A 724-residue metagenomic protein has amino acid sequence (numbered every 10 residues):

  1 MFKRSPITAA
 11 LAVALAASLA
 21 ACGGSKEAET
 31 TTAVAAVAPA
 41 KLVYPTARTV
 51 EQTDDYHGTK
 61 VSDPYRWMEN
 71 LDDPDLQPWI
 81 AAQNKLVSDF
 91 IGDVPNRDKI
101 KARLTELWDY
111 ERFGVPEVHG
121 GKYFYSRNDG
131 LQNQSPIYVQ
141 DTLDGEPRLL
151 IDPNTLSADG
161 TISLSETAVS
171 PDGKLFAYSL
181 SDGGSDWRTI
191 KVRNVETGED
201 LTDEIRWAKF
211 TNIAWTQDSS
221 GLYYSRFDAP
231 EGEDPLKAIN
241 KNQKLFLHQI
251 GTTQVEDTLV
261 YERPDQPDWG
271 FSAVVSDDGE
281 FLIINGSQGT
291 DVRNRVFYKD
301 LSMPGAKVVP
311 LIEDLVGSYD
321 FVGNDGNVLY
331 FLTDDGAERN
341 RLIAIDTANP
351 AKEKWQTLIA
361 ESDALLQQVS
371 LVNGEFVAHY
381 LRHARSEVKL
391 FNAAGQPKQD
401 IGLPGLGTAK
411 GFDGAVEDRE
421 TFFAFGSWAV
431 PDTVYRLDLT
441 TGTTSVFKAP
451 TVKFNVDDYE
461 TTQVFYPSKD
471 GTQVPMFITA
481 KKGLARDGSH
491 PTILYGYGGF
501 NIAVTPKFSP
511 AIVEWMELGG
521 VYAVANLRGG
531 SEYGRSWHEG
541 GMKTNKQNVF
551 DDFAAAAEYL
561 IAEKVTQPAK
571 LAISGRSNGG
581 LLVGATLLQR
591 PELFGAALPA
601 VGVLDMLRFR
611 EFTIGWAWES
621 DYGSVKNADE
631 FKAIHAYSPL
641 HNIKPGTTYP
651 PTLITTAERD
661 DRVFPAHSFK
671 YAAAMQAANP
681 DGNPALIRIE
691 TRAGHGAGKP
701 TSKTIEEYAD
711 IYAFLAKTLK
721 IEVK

Functional and structural regions predicted by a protein language model:
M1-R4: N-terminal secretory signal peptides that target proteins for export/translocation
I7-L11, S18-E420, G426-D432, R436-T441 (+3 more regions): Beta-propeller folds
N128, S287, D334, G426 (+3 more regions): Glycine-rich His-Gly loop
L143-D144, G183-S185, V195-E199, T216-S219 (+11 more regions): Secondary-structure transition/capping motifs at alpha-helix termini and the adjoining loop/turn into the next element
L149, K191, L259, P491-L494 (+2 more regions): Beta-strand segments within the central parallel beta-sheet cores of soluble alpha/beta enzyme folds
N154-S170, S179-S185, E196-D203, A424 (+7 more regions): Cap/lid segment of the alpha/beta-hydrolase catalytic domain
S276, T290, G323-N324, G336 (+14 more regions): A structural signal for short secondary-structure junctions
A511, L518, V524-K724: Active-site-proximal cap/loop segments of hydrolase catalytic domains
